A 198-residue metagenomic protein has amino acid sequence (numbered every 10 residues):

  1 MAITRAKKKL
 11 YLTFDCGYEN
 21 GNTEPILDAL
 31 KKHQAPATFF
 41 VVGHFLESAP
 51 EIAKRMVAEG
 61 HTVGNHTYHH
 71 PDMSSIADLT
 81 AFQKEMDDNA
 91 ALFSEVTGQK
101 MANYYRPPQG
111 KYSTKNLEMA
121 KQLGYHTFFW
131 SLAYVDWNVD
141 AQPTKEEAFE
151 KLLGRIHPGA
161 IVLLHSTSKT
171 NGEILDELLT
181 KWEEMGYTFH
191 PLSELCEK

Functional and structural regions predicted by a protein language model:
M1-A77, E85-E95, M101-A102, K181 (+1 more regions): Active-site beta->alpha N-cap acidic-glycine motif
V41, M73-T80, W137-T144: Acidic/histidine-rich helix-loop elements that form or flank divalent-metal/phosphate-binding sites at the catalytic
R55-A58, A81-K84, K121, K145-E147: Short, hinge-like loop/turn segments at secondary-structure boundaries
T62-H69, G110, L164-T167: Histidine-centered catalytic micro-motifs
E95-L123, K169: Basic- and aromatic-lined ligand-binding clefts that recognize polyanionic substrates
K111, N116-R155, Y187-K198: His/Asp/Glu-enriched short active-site or ligand-binding loop at hydrolase and phosphoryl-transfer sites
H157-S193: Catalytic grooves of carbohydrate-active enzymes
